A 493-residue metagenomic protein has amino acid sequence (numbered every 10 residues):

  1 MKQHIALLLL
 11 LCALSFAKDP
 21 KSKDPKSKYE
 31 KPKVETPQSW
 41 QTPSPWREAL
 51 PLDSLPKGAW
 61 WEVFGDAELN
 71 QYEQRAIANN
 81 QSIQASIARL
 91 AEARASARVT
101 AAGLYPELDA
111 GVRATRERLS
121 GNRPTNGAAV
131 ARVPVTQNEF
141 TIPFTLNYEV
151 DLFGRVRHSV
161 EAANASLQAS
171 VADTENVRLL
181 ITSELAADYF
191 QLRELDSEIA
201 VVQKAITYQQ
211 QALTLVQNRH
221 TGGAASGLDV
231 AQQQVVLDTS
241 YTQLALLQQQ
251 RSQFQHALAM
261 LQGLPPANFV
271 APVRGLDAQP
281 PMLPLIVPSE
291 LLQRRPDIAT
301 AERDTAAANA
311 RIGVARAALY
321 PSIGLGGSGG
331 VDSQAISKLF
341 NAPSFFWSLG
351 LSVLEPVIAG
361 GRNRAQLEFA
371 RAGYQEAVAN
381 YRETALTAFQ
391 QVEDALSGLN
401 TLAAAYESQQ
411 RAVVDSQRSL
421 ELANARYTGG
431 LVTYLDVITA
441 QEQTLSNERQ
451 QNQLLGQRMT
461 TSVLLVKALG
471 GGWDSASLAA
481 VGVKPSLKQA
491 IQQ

Functional and structural regions predicted by a protein language model:
H4-A78, T125-G127, F140, N164 (+4 more regions): Terminal intrinsically disordered/low-complexity segments used for targeting and assembly
K18-E184, I323-G327, V357-L367: Short flexible linkers and secondary-structure junctions
Q84-A85, A101-A102, V150-R178, L228 (+8 more regions): Sec/SRP-type N-terminal targeting helices
N138-L146, D188, V287, W347-V353: Hydrophobic, lipid-facing positions within transmembrane beta-strands of outer-membrane proteins
V156, A172-V287, G398, L402 (+3 more regions): Periplasmic alpha-helical coiled-coil/stalk elements that build and connect Gram-negative outer-membrane
H220-A224, Y427-L431, A468-G472: A short glycine-centered flexible hinge/capping loop motif at secondary-structure junctions
G223-S226, A388, A395, G430-Y434: Alpha-helical heptad-repeat coiled-coil segments that mediate oligomerization/polymerization in large
